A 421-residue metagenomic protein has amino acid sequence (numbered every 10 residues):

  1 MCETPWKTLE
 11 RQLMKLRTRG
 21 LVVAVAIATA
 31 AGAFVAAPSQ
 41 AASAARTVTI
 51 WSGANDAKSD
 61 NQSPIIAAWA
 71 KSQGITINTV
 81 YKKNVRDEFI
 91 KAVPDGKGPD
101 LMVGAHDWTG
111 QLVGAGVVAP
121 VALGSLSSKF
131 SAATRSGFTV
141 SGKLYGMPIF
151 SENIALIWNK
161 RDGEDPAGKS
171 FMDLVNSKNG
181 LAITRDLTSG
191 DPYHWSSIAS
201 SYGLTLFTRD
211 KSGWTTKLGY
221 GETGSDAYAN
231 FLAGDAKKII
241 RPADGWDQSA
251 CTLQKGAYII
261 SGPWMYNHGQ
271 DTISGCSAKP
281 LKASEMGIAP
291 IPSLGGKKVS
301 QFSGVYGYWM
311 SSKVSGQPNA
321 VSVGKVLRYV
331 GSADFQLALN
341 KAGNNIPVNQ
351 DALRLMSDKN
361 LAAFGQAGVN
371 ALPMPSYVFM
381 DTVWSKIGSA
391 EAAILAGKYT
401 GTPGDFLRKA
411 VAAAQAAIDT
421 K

Functional and structural regions predicted by a protein language model:
C2-K7, K15-F34, S39-W108, A338 (+1 more regions): Conserved N-terminal structural module of periplasmic/extracytoplasmic solute-binding proteins
E3, A367-K421: Conserved C-terminal helix/tail region of periplasmic/extracytoplasmic solute-binding proteins
D87-G98, G114-A115, D162, D173-S177 (+3 more regions): Short helices/loops that flank or line small-molecule/ion binding pockets
H106-A155, A283-A289: Hinge/lid segment of periplasmic solute-binding proteins
T109-V113, G262-K282: A ligand-binding cleft/hinge motif common to bilobed small-molecule-binding domains
Y145-I149, I154, M172-G224: Extracytoplasmic/periplasmic solute-binding protein
K211-D244: Glycine-centered hinge/linker elements that transmit conformational signals in sensory and ligand-binding systems
S274-N344, T420: Extracytoplasmic/periplasmic substrate-recognition and gating elements
